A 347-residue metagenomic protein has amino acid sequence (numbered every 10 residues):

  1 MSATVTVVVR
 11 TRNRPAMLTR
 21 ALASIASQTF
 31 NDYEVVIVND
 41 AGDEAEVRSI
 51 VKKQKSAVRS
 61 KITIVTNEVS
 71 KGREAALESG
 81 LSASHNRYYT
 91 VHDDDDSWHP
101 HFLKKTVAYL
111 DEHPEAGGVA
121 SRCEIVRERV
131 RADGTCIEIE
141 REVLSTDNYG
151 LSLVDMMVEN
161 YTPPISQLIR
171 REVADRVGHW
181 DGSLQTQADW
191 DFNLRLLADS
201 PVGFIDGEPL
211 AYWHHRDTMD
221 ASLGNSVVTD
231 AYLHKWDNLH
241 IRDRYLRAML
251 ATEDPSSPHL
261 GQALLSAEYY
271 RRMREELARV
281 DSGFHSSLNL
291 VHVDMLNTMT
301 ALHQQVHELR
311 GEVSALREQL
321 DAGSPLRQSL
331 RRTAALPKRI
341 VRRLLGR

Functional and structural regions predicted by a protein language model:
M1-H240: Nucleotide-sugar donor-binding/catalytic module of glycosyltransferases that assemble extracellular/cell-envelope
D32, R59-S60, P100, A116 (+2 more regions): A broad structural signal for short, well-ordered beta-strand segments within beta-sheet-rich domains
I37-N39, E46, V58, E308-G311 (+3 more regions): Intrinsically disordered, low-complexity segments enriched in glycine/proline and serine/threonine
M156-M157, P163, G178, D191 (+4 more regions): C-terminal subregions of glycosyltransferases and related glycan-biosynthesis enzymes
